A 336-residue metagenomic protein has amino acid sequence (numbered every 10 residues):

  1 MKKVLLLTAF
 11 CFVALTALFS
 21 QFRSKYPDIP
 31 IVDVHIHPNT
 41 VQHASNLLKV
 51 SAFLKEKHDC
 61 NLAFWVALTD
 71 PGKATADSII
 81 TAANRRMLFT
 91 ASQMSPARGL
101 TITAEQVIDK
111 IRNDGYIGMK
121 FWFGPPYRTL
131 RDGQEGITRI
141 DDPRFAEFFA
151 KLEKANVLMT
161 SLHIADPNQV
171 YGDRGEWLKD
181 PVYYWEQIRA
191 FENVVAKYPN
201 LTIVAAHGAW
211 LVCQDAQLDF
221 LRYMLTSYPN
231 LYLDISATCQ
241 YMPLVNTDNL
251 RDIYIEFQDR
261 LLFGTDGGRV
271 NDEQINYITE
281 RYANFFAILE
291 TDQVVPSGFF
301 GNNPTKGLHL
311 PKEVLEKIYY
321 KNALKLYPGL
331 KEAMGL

Functional and structural regions predicted by a protein language model:
M1-F22: Bacterial Sec-dependent N-terminal signal peptides
L18-A82: An N-terminally biased module of ancient metal coordination in phosphate/nucleic-acid-related enzymes
F22-S24, D70-D173, D180, P229: Active-site gating/metal-coordination segments in enzymes
V32-V34, F64-A67, F89-S92, K120 (+3 more regions): Active-site neighborhood of phospho(di)ester-bond hydrolases with catalytic His/Asp-centered motifs
H35-N39, H163, H207: Histidine-centered divalent metal-coordination motifs
N39-L48, A63-T75, S95-T103, Y127-T129 (+4 more regions): Acidic-and-aromatic substrate-binding clefts and catalytic sites of carbohydrate-active enzymes
A74-I80, T101-I108, G172-G175, D180-K197 (+2 more regions): Distinct, well-ordered alpha-helical segments
E186, T202, A206-L336: H/E-rich (His + Asp/Glu) clusters that bind or coordinate divalent metals
